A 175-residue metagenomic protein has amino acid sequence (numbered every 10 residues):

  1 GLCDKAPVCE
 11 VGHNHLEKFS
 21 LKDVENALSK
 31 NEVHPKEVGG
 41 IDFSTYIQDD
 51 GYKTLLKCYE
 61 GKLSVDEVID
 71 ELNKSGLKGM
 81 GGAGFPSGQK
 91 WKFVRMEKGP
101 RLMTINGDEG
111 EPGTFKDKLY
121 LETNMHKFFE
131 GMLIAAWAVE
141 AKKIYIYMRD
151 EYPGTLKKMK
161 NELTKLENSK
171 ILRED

Functional and structural regions predicted by a protein language model:
G1-D175: Feature of Fe-S/electron-transfer and energy-metabolism proteins that preferentially highlights extended coupling
